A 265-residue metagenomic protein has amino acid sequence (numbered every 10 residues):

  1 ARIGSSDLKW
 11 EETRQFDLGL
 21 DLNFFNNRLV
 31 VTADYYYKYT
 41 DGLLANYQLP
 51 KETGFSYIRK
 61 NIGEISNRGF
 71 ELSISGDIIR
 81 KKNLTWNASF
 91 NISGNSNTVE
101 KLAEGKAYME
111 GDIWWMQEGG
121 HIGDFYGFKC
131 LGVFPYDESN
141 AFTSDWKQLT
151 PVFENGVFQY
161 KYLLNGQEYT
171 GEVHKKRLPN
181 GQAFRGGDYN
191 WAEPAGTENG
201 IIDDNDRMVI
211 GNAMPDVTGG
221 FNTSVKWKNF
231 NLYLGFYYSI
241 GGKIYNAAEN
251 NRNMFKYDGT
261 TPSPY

Functional and structural regions predicted by a protein language model:
A1-G127: Extracellular/periplasmic, surface-exposed regions of secreted and cell-surface proteins
E11-R14, F70, I202, N212-G219: Short, glycine/acidic-rich beta->alpha junctions
Y35-N67, T85, D188, A195 (+1 more regions): Small-side-chain secondary-structure face that scaffolds active or pore-lining regions
K60, I79-V209, N253, S263-P264: Conserved small-residue
T85-N87, N212-I240: Conserved C-terminal beta-signal and adjacent last beta-strands/turns of outer-membrane beta-barrel proteins
T98, S224, N246-A247: Membrane-interface anchoring segments and C-terminal beta-barrel signals
